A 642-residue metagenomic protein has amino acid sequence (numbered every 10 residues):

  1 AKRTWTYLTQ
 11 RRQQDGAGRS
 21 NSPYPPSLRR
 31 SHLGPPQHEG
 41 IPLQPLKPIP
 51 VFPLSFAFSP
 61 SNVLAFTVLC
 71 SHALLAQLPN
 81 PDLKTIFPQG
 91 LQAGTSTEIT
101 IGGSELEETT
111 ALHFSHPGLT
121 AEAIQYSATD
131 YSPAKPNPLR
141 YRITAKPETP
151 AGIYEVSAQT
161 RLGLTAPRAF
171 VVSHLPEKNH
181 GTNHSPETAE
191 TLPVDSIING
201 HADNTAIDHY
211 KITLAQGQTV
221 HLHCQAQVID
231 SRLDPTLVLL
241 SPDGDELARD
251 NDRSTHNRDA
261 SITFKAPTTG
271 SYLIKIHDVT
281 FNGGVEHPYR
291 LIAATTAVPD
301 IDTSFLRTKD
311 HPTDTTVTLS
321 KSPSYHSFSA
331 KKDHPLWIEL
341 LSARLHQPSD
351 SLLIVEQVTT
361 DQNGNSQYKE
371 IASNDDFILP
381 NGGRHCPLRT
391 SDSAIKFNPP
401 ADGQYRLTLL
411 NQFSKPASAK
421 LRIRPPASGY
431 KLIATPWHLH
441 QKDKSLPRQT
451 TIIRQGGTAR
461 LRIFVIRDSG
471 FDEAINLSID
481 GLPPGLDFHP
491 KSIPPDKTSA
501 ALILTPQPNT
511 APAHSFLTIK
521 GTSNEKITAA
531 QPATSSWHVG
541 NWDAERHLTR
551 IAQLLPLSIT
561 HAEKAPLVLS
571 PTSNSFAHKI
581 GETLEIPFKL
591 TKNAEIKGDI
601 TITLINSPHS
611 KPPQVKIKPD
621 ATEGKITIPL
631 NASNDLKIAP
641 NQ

Functional and structural regions predicted by a protein language model:
A1-L75: Intrinsic disorder/low-complexity segments
Q77-T129, P138, P147, R161 (+6 more regions): Acidic, Ser/Thr/Pro-rich low-complexity intrinsically disordered segments
Y131-R142, H256-D259, P387-S393, D496-L502 (+1 more regions): Aromatic sugar-binding surface patches on proteins that engage polysaccharides or sugar-phosphate polymers
L139-E148, T263-A266, I395-P399, L502-P508 (+1 more regions): Short, hydrophobic beta-strand segments
E148-E155, G283-E286, P416, P508-L517 (+1 more regions): Short glycine/proline/serine/threonine-rich loop/turn segments at secondary-structure transition edges
T165-V172, P288, A529-S535: Edge beta-strands of extracellular beta-sandwich domains
R168-V194, R290-H311, G429: Predominantly extracellular/luminal regions of secreted and cell-surface proteins, especially disulfide-bonded
V171-L175, I292-T296, R422-P426, S536-H538 (+1 more regions): Short beta-strand edge segments in extracellular beta-sheet folds
